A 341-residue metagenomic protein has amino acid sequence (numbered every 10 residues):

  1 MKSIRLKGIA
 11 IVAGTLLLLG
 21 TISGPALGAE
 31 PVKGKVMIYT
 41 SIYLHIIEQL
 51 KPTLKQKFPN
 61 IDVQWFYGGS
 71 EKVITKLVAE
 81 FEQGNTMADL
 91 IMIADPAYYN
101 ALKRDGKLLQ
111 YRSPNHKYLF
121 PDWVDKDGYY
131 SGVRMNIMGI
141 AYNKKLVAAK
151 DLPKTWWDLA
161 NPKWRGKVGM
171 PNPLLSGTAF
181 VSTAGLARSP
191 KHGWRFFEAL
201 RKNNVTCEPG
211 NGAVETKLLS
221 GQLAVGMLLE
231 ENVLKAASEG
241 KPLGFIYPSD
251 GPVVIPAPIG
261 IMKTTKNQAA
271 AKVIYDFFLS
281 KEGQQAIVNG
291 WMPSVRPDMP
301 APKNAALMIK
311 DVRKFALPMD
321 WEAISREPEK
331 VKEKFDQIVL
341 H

Functional and structural regions predicted by a protein language model:
A10-T21: Bacterial N-terminal signal peptides
P31-Q64, I140: Short, polar/charged alpha-helical segment
S41-E48, G68-E71, T86-Q222: Extracytoplasmic ligand-binding site segments that recognize negatively charged/polar headgroups
A97-A101, L219, A224-P242, W291: A ligand-binding cleft/hinge motif common to bilobed small-molecule-binding domains
P121, N136, F197-R201, C207-E208 (+2 more regions): Periplasmic-binding protein-like
G139-L146, T183-A187, I255-Q268, A286-I287: A bilobed periplasmic-binding-protein/Venus flytrap-type ligand-binding module shared by bacterial periplasmic
A257, M262-M319: Mature extracytoplasmic/periplasmic domains
N304-H341: Extracellular/periplasmic bilobal clamshell ligand-binding domains
